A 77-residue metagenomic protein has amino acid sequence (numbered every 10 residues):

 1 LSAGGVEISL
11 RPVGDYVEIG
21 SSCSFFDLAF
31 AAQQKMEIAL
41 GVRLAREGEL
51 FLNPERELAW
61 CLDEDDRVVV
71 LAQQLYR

Functional and structural regions predicted by a protein language model:
L1-R77: Cytosolic regulatory domains of K+ homeostasis systems
